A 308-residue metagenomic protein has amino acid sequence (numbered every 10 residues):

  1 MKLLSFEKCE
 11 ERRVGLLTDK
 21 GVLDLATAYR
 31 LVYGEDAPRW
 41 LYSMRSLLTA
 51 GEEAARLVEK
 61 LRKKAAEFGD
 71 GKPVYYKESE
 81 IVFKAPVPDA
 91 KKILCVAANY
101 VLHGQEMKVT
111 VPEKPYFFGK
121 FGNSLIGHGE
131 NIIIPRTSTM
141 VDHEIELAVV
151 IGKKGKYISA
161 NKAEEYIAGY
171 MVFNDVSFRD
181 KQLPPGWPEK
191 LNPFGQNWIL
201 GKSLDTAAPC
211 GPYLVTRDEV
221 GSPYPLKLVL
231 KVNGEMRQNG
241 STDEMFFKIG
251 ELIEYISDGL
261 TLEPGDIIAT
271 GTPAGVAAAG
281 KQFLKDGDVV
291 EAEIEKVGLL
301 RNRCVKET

Functional and structural regions predicted by a protein language model:
M1-P115, V289-E291: N-terminal non-catalytic cap/leader segment that marks the start of a structured domain
L4, V82-A85, Q105-K108, I132-V141 (+4 more regions): A generic local secondary-structure boundary/capping motif
E7, A98, K120-G122, G129 (+6 more regions): Short, structured patches in soluble enzyme cores that scaffold and shape functional sites
C9, Y76, E80-I81, R179-T308: Catalytic-pocket segment enriched in acidic/His residues
L17, T110-H128, H143, D286-E295: Structural signature of FAD isoalloxazine-binding scaffolds in flavoprotein oxidoreductases
A85-P86, K92, T139-V141, E254 (+2 more regions): Residue "hotspots" at secondary-structure boundaries inside conserved domains
T110-E113, F117-F121, A163-K190, F194 (+1 more regions): Flexible glycine-rich active-site/ligand-binding loops centered on an Asp-His dyad
